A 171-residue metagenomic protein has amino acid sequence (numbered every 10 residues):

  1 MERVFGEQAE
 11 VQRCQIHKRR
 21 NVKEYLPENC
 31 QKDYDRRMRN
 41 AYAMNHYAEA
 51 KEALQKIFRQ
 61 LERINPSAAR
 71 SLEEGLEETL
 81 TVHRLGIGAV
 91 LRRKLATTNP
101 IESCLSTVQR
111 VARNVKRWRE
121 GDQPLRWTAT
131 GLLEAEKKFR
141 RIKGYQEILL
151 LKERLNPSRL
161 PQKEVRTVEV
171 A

Functional and structural regions predicted by a protein language model:
M1-R39: Conserved beta-strand -> loop -> alpha-helix junction used to position metal-binding or nucleic-acid-contacting
E2, N40-A171: Acidic/histidine-rich catalytic cores and adjacent linkers of DNA breakage/strand-transfer/modification proteins
